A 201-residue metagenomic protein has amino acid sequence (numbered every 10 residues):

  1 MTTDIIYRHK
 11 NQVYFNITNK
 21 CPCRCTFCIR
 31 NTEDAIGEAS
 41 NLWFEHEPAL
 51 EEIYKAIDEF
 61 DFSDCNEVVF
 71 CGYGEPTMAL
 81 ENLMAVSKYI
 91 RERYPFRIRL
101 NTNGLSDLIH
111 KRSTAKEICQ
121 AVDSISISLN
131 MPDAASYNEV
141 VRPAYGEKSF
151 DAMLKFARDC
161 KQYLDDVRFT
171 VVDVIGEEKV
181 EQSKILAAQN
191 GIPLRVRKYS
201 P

Functional and structural regions predicted by a protein language model:
M1-T2, Y54-I57, K111-A115: A generic local structural motif
T3-A49: Canonical Radical SAM [4Fe-4S] cluster-binding loop centered on the CxxxCxxC motif and its immediate flanking residues
Y7-H9, D61-S63, C119-Q120: Flexible, charged surface loops at secondary-structure boundaries
T32-E38, D64-V68, D133-Y137: Short, basic/glycine-rich phosphate-binding loops at helix/coil junctions that contact nucleotide phosphates
P48-Y73: Short Fe-S-cluster ligation motifs
Y73-P201: Conserved AdoMet/S-adenosylmethionine-binding subsite of the radical SAM
